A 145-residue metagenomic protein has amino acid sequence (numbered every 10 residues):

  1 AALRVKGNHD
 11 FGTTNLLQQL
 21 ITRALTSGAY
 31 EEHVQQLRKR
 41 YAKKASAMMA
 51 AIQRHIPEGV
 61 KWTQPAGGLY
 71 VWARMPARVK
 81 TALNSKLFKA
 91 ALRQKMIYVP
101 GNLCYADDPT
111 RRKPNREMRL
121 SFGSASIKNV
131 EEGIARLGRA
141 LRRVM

Functional and structural regions predicted by a protein language model:
A1-M145: PLP-dependent class I/II
